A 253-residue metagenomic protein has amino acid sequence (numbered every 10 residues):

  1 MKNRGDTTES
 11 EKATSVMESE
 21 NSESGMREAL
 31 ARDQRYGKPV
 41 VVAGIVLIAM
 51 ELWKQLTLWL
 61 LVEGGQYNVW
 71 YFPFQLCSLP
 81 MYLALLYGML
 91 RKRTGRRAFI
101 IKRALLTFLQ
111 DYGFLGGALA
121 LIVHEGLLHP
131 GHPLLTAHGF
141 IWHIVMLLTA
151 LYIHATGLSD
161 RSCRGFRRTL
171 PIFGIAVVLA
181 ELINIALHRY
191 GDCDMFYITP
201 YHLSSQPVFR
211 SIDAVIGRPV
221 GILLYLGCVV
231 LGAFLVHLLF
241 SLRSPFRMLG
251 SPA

Functional and structural regions predicted by a protein language model:
M26-R27, L238-P252: Membrane-interface capping segments at transmembrane-helix boundaries
D33-G44, I100-Q110, T169: Membrane-interfacial loop-to-transmembrane alpha-helix junctions, especially the N-terminal start
R35, D160-P171: Membrane-interfacial entry segments at the cytosolic side of transmembrane helices
K54-E63, I122-G131: Juxtamembrane "helix-exit" motif on the non-cytosolic side of transmembrane helices
E63-F74, H129-I141: Non-cytosolic membrane-interface motifs at loop->transmembrane helix junctions
P73-L83, L109, I122, F140-L148: Membrane-embedded alpha-helical segments of multi-pass membrane proteins, especially the transmembrane helices
A84, V145-R164: Alpha-helical transmembrane segments in multipass membrane proteins, preferentially the mid-helix core
T169-I175, L187-F234: Membrane-interface transmembrane-helix boundary segments in multi-pass integral membrane proteins
